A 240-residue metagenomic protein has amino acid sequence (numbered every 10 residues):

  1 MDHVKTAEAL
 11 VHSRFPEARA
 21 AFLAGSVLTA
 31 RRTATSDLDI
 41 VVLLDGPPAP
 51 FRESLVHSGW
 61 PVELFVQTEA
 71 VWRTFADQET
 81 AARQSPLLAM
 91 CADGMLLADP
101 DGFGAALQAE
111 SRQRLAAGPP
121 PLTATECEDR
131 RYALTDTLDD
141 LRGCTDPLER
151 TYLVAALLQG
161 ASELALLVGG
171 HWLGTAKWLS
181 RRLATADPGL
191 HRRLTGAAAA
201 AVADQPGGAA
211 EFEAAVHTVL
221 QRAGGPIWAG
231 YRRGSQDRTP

Functional and structural regions predicted by a protein language model:
M1-R14, A18, F22-S36, V41-A92: Metal-dependent nucleotidyltransferase catalytic core
D2-E8, L96-A105, R232-P240: Short N-terminal helix-initiation segments at or just after the protein's N-terminus
A18-F22, L107, A165: Conserved short hydrophobic patches within well-ordered secondary structure
A30, S58, F65, M90 (+4 more regions): Surface-exposed loop/turn and secondary-structure junction residues enriched for glycine/proline
E53-S54, W60-T145: Conserved NTP/Mg2+-binding pocket subregion across the NTase superfamily
A116-P240: Conserved nucleotidyltransferase catalytic core and NTase-mimicking acidic/glycine-rich helix/loop elements in nucleic
